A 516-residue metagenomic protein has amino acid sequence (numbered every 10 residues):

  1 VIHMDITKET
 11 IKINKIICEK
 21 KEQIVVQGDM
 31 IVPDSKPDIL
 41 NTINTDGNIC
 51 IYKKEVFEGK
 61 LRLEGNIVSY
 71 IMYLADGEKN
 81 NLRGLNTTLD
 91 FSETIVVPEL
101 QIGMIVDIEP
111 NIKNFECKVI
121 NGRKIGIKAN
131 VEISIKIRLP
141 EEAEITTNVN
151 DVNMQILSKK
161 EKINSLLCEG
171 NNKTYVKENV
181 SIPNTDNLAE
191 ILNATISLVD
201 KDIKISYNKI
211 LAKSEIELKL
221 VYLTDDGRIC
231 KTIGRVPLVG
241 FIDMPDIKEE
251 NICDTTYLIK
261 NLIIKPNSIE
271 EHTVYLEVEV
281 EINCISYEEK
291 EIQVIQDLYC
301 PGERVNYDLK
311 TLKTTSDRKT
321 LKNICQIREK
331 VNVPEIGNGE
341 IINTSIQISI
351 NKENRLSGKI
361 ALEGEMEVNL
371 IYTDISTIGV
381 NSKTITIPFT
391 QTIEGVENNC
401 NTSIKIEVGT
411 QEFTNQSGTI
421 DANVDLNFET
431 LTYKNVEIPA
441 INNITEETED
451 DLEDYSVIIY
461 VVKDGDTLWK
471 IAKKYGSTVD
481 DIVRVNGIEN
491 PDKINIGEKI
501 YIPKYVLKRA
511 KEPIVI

Functional and structural regions predicted by a protein language model:
I2-L452: Interfacial loop/beta elements and low-complexity acidic/Ser/Thr-rich segments of macromolecular assembly/processing
E447-R484, E489, I494-I516: Primarily a LysM-type cell-wall glycan-binding module
